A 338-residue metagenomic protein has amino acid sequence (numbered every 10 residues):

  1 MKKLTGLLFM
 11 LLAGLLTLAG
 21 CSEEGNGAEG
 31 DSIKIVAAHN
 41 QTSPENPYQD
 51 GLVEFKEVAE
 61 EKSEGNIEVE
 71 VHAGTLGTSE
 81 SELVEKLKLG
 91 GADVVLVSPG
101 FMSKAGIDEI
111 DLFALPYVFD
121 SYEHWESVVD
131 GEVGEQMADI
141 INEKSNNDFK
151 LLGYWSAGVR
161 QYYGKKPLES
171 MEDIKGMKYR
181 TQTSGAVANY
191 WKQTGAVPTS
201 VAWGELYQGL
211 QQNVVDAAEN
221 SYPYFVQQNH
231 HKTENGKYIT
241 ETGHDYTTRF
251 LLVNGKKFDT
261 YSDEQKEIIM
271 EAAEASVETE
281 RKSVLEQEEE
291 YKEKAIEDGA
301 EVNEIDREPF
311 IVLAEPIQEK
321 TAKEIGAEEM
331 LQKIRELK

Functional and structural regions predicted by a protein language model:
M1-K34: Short, low-complexity disordered leader/linker segments with a strong preference for bacterial N-terminal type II
L15-L16, G134, W191: Residues in and immediately flanking transmembrane alpha helices
T17, Q136, V277-E280: A short hydrophobic/aromatic micro-motif that marks alpha-helical segments and, especially, helix-coil
S22-H124, N147-K338: N-terminal secretory/targeting leader peptides
D120-A138: A gly/proline- and charged-residue-enriched helix-loop-helix capping module
V133, M137, N142-L152: Proline-centered turn/helix-capping motifs that create local helix->coil transitions or kinks
